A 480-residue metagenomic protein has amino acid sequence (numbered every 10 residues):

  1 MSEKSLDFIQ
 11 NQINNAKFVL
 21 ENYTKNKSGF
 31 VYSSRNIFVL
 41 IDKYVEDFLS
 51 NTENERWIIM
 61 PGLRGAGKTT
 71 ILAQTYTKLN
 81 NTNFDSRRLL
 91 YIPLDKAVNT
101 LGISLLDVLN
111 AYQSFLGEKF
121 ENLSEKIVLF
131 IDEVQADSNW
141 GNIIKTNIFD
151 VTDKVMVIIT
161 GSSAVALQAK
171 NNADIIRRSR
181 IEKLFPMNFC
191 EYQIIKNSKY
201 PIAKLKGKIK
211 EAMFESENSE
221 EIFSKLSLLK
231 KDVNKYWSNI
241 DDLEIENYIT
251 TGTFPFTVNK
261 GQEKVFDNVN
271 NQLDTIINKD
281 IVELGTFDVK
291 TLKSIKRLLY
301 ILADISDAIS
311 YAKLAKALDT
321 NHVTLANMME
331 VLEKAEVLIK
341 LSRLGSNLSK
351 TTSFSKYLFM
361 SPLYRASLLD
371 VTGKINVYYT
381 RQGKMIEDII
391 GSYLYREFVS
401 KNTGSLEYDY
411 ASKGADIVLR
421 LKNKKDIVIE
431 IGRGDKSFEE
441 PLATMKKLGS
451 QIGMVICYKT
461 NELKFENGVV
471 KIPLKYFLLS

Functional and structural regions predicted by a protein language model:
M1-E55: A short, basic N-terminal segment
K68: Conserved lysine of the Walker
I71: Hydrophobic positions on the alpha1 helix immediately C-terminal to the Walker A/P-loop
L90-S124: Short glycine-rich substrate-engagement loop in P-loop NTPases that contacts/grips substrate
V134-I158: Conserved Walker B catalytic segment
V155-S162, K183: Structural recognition of the conserved hydrophobic beta-strand(s) that form the central parallel beta-sheet of P-loop
N172-T291: Interdomain motor-coupling "hinge/lid" segment immediately C-terminal to the ATP-binding subdomain of NTP-driven enzymes
T253-A415, L421: Accessory nucleic acid-recognition modules appended to NTPase machines
